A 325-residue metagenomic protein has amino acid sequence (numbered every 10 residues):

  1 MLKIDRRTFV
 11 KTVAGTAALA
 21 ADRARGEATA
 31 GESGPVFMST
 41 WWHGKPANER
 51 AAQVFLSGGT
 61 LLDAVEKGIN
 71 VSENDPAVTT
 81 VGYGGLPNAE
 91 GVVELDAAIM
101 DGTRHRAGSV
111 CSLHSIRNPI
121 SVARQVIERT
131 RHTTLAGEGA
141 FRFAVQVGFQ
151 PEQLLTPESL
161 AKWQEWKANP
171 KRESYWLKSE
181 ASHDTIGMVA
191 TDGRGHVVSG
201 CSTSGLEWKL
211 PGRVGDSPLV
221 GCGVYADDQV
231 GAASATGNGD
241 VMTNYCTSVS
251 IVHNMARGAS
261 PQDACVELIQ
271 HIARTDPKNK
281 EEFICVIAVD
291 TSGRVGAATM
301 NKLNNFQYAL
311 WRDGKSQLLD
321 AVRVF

Functional and structural regions predicted by a protein language model:
L2-D5, V13-A14, T29-F325: Alpha/propeptide regions of enzymes that mature by internal proteolysis
L19-E32: Bacterial Sec-dependent signal peptides at the C-terminal "C-region" and cleavage site
